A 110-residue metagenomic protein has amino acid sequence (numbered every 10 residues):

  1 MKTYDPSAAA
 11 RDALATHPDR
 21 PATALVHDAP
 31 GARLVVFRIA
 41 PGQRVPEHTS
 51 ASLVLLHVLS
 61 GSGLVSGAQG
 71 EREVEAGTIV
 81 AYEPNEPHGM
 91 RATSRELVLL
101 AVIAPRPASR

Functional and structural regions predicted by a protein language model:
M1-G31, V35, S66: A short, N-terminal "cap"/entry segment at the start of jelly-roll beta-barrel domains of the cupin/DSBH fold
K2-H17, T93-R110: Double-stranded beta-helix
D19-R20, R33-S50: Conserved short histidine dyad/triad with adjacent acidic residue
V36, L55, G70-E73: Short, surface-exposed secondary-structure edge patches
R38-I39, S50-L64: Short, conserved beta-strand element in jelly-roll/cupin
V45-E47, V65-S66, Y82, H88-T93: Short beta-strand His + acidic residue motifs that chelate non-heme Fe in jelly-roll/DSBH and cupin folds
S62-L64, E71, P87, E96: Structural motif
Q69-P84: Short acidic-glycine-tyrosine-enriched beta hairpin
